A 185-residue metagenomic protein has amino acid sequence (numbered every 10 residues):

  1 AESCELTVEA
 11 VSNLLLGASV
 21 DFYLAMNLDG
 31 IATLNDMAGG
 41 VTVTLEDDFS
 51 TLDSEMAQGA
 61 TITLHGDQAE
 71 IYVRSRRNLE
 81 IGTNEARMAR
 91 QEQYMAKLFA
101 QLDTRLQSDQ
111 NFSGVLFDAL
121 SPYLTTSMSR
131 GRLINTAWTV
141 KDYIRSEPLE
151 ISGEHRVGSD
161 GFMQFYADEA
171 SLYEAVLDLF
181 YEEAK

Functional and structural regions predicted by a protein language model:
A1, A10, L16-F22, R77-A86 (+3 more regions): Second-shell loop/turn segments in exported
A1-M56, S127: Amphipathic, coiled-coil-like alpha-helical scaffolding segments used for oligomerization/assembly
C4-S12, L28-A32, D36-A38, G66 (+6 more regions): Extracytoplasmic/secreted envelope proteins and their assembly/folding machinery, especially bacterial periplasmic
F22, F49, F99, F112 (+3 more regions): Phenylalanine-focused residue identity feature
F22-A25, I71-Y72, P148-E150: Structural recognition of the beta-strand scaffold that forms the well-ordered cores of secreted hydrolase catalytic
L28, D48, R77-N78, W138 (+1 more regions): Residues that form or immediately flank small-molecule/cofactor binding pockets and catalytic motifs
D29-F112: Flexible, polar/acidic helix-loop-strand segments at domain edges
A60, L64-D67, Y123-K185: C-terminal solvent-exposed extensions
